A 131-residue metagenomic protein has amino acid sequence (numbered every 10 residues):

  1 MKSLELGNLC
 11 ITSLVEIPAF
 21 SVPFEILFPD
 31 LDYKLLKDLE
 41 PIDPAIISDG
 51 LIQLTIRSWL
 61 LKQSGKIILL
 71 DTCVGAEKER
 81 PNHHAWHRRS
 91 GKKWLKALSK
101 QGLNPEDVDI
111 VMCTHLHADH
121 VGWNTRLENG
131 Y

Functional and structural regions predicted by a protein language model:
M1-S99, D107-I110: Metallo-beta-lactamase
V108-D119: Metallo-beta-lactamase
V121-Y131: Metal-dependent catalytic neighborhoods of phosphoester/phosphodiester hydrolases
